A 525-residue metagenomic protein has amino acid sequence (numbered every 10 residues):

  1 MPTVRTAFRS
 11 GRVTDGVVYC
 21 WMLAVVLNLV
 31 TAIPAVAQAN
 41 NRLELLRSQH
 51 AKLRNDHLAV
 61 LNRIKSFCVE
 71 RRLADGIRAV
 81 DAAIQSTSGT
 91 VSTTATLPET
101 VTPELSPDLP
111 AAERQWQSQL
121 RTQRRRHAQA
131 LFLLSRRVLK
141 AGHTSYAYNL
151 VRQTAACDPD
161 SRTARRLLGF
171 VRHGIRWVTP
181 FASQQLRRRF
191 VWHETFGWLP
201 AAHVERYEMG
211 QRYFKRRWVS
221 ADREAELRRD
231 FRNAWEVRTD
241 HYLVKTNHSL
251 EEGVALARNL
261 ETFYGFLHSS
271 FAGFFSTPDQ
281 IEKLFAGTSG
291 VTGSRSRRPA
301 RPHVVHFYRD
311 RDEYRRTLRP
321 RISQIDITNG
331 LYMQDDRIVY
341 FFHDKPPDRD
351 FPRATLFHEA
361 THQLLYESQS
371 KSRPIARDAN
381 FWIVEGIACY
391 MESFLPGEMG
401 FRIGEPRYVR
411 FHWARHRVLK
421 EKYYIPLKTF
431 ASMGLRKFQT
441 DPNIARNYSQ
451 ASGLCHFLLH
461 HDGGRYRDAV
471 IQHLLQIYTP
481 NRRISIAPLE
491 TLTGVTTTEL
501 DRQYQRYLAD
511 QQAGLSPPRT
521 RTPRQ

Functional and structural regions predicted by a protein language model:
M1-V18: N-terminal secretory signal peptides that target proteins for export/translocation
G16-A32: Bacterial N-terminal signal peptides
I33-A37: Sec/Tat signal peptide C-region and signal peptidase I cleavage site
A39-S183: Alpha-helical, heptad-rich or low-complexity scaffold/stalk segments that mediate oligomerization or tethering
S66-L73, Q85-G89, R136-H143, R152-D160 (+10 more regions): Sec-exported extracytoplasmic/periplasmic mature domains
L109-P110, T122-Q123, T144, R162-R353 (+8 more regions): Non-catalytic architectural context of zinc metalloproteases
D336-L419, A431: Zinc-dependent metallopeptidase catalytic helix centered on the HExxH motif and its immediate flanking segment
H416-Q525: Pan-zinc metallopeptidase signature
